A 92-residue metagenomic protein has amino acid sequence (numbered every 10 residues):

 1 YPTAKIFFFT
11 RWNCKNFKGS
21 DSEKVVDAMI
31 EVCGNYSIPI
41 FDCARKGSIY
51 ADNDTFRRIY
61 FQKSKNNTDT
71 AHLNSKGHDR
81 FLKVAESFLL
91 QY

Functional and structural regions predicted by a protein language model:
Y1-I6: A short helix->loop->beta-strand "cap" motif at the edges of active sites that frequently abuts
F8-R11: A cross-domain feature marking catalytic cores of carbohydrate-active enzymes and several ubiquitous metabolic/repair
N13-Y92: Catalytic His-Asp segment of secreted/periplasmic serine-dependent ester chemistry enzymes
